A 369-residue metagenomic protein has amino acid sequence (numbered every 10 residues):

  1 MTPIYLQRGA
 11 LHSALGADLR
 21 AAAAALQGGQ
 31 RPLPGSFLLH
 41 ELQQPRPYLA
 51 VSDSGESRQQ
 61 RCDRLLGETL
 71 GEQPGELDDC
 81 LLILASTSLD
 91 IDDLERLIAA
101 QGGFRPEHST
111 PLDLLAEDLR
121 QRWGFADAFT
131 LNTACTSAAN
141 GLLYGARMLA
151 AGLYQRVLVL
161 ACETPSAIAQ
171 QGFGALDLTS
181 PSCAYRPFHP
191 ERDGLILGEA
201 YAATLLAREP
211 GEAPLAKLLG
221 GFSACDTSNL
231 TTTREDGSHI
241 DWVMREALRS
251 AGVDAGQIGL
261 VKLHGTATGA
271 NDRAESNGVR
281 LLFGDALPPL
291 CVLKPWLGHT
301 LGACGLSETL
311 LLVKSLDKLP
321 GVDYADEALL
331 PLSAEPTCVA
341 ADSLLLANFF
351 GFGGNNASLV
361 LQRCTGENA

Functional and structural regions predicted by a protein language model:
M1-A128, R147-A150, G172-I196, A202-T204 (+1 more regions): Conserved "HGTGT" condensation-loop signature of ketosynthase/thiolase-family condensing enzymes that catalyze
T130-N132: Short beta-strand-to-loop elements that line the ligand-binding cleft of bilobed periplasmic-binding protein-like
A138: Short conserved active-site loop signatures built around small residues
G141-L142, L205: Active-site alpha-helical elements of protease catalytic centers
L153: Glycine-rich phosphate/pyrophosphate-binding loop and the adjoining helix
R156, A161-S166: Glycine-rich anion/phosphate-binding loop at the beta-strand->alpha-helix junction
P165-A167, L297-G298: Short gly/pro/ser/thr-enriched loop/turn and capping motifs at secondary-structure boundaries
